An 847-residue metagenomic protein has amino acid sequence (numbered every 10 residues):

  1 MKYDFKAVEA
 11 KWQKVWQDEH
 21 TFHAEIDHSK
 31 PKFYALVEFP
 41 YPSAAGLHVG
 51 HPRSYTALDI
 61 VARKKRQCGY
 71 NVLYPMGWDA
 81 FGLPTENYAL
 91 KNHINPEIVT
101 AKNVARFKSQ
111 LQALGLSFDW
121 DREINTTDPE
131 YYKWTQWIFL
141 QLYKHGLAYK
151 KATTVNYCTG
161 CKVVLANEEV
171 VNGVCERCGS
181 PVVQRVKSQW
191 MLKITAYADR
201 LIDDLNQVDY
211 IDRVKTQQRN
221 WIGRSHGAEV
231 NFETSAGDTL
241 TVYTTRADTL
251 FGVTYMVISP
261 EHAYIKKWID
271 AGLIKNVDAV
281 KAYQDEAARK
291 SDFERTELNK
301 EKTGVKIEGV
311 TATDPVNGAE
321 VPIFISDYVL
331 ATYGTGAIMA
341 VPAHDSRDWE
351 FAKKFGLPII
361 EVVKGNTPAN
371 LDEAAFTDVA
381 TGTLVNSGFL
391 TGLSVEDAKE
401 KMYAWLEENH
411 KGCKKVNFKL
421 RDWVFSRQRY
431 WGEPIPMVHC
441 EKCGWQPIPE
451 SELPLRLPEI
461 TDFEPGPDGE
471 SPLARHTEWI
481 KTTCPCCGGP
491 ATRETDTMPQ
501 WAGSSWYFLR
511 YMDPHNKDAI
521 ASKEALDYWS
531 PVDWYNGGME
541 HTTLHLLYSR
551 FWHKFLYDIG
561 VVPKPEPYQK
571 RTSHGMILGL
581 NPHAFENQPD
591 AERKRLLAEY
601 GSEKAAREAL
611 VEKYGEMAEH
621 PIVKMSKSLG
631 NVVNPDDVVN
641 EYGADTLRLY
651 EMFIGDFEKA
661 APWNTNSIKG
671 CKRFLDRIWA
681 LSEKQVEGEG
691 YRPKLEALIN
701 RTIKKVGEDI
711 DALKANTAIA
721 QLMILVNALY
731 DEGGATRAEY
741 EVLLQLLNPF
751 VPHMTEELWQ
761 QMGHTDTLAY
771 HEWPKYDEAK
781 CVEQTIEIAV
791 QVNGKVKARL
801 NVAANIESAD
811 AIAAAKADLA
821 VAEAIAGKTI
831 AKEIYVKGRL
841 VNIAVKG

Functional and structural regions predicted by a protein language model:
M1-L36, R66-P75, V99-R106, Y283-F324 (+1 more regions): Conserved oxyanion/phosphate-binding beta-strand-loop segments in alpha/beta enzyme cores
K2, V15-E19, K91-D248, A263 (+10 more regions): Residue patterns forming the tRNA-binding/recognition surfaces of aminoacyl-tRNA synthetases and related DALR
Y3, R224-E229, S235-G237, K364 (+10 more regions): Long, charged, mostly alpha-helical binding arms that flank functional sites
Y3-Q13, V49, T135-K364, P472 (+5 more regions): NTP-handling and nucleic-acid-processing catalytic cores
E25-P96, T100, E123-I138, T244-T245 (+2 more regions): N-terminal catalytic cores of NTP/NDP-binding nucleotidyl/phosphoryl-transfer enzymes
D79, K144-H145, Y149-K151, V155-N156 (+7 more regions): Helix-rich, typically C-terminal accessory recognition domains appended to large enzymatic cores
V214-T241, K290-F324, W423, E433 (+8 more regions): Flexible, glycine/threonine-enriched loop-and-boundary segments that flank and lead into catalytic domains of large
L240-H262, R429-Y430, I435, T497-L509 (+2 more regions): Conserved phosphate/anionic-ligand binding catalytic regions in large, soluble enzymes, centered on
